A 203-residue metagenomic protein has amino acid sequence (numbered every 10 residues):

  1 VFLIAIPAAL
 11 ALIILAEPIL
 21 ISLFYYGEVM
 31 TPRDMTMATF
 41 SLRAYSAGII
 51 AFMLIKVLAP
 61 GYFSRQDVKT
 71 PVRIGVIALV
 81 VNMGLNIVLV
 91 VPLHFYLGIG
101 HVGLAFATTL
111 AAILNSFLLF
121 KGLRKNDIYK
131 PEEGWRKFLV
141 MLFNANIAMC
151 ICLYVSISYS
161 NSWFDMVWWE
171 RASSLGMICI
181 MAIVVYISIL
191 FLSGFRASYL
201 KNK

Functional and structural regions predicted by a protein language model:
V1-K203: Membrane-embedded alpha-helical bundles of multi-pass transporters/translocases, especially carrier/permease families
